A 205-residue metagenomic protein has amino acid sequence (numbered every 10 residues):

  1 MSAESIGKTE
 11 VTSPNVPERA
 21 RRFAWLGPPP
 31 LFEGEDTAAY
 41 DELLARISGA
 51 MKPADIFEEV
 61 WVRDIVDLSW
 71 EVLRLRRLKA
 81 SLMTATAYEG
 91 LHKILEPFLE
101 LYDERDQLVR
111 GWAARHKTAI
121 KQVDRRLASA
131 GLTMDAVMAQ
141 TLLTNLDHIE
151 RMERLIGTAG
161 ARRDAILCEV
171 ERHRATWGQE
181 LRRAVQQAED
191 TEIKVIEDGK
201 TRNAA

Functional and structural regions predicted by a protein language model:
M1-A205: Intrinsically disordered, low-complexity, charged/polar segments
